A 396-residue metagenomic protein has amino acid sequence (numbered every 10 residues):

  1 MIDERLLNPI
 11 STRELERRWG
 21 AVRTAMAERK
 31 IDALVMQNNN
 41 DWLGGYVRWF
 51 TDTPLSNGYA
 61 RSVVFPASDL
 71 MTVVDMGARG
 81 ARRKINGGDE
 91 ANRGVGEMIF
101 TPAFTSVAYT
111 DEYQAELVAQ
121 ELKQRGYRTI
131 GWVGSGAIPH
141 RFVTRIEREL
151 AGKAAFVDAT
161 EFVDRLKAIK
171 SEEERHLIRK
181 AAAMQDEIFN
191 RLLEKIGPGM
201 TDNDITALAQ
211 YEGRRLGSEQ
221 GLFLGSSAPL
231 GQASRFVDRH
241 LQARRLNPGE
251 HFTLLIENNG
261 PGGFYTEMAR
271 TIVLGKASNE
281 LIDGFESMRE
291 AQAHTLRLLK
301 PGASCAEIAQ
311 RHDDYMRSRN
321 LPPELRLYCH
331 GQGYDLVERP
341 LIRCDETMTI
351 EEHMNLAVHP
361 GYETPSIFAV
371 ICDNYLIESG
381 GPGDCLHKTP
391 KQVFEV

Functional and structural regions predicted by a protein language model:
M1-V396: Active-site neighborhoods and metal-handling regions in enzymes and metal-associated proteins
